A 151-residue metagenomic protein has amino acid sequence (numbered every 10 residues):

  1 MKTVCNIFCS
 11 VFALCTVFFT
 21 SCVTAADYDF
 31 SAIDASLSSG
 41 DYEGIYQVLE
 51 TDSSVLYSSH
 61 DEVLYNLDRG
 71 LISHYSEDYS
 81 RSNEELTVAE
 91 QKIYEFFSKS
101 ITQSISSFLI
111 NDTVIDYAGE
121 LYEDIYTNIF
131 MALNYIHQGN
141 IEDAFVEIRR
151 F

Functional and structural regions predicted by a protein language model:
F18-S21: C-terminal motif of bacterial Sec signal peptides marking the signal peptidase cleavage site
V23-A26: Bacterial signal peptide processing site
A35, I72-S73, N134: Residue-level signature for tetratricopeptide repeat
Y42-E43, Y79, I141: TPR-repeat structural position
